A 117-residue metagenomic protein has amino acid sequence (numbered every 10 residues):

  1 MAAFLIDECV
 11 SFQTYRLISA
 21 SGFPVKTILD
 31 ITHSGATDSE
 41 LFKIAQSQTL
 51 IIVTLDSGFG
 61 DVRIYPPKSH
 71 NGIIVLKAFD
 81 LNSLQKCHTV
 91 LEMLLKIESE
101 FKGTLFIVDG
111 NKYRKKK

Functional and structural regions predicted by a protein language model:
M1, S21-F23, D61-I64, K102: Solvent-exposed interaction patches of small proteins and small membrane subunits
A2-I51: N-terminal first-folded block
H33-G35, L81-S83, Y113-R114: A short acidic, often aromatic-flanked loop/helix-cap motif at beta-alpha or helix-coil junctions that lines enzyme
Q46-R63: Acidic, metal-binding active-site segment of PIN/NYN-like and related structure-specific nucleases
G60-M93: Mid-chain, well-packed structural core segment of small domains
K96-K117: Charged phosphate-binding loop/patch that engages nucleotide di/tri-phosphates or the phosphate backbone of nucleic
